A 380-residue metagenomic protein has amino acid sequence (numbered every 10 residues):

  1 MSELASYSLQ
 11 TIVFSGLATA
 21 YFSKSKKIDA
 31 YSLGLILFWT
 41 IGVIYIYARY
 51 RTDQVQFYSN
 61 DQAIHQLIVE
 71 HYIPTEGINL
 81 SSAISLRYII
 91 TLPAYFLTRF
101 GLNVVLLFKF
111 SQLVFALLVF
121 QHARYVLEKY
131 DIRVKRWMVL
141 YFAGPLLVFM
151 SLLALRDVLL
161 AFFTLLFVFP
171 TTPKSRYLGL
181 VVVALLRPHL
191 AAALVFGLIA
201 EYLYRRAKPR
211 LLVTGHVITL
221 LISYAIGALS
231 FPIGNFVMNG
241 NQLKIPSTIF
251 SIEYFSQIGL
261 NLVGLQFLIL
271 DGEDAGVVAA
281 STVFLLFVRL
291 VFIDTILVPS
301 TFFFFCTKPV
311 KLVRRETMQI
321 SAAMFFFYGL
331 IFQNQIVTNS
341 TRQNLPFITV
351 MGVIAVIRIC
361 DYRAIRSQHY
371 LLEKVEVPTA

Functional and structural regions predicted by a protein language model:
M1-I46, M318, V375-A380: Start-transfer (signal-anchor) and selected internal transmembrane alpha helices of multi-pass inner/ER membrane
T19, F110-Y130, F303: Transmembrane-helix motifs of polytopic, lipid-linked glycan transferases
D29, F120-L146: Transmembrane-helix signature of polytopic, membrane-embedded enzymes that assemble or transfer cell-envelope glycans
I46-Q66, L178-I320: Alpha-helical transmembrane segments and terminal signal-anchor/GPI-anchor hydrophobic tails, characterized by long
N60-N103, Q266: Short hydrophobic/aromatic helix or loop-helix immediately within or flanking a transmembrane segment in polytopic
I84, Y88, R99-L118, L290-V291: Loop-to-helix entry region of an early transmembrane alpha helix in multi-pass inner-membrane enzymes
L127-Y130, L159, T164-Y177: Membrane-interface transmembrane helices that cradle and orient dolichyl/undecaprenyl
V139-L166, N344-P346: Multi-pass, polyprenyl lipid-linked donor-dependent membrane glycosyltransferases
